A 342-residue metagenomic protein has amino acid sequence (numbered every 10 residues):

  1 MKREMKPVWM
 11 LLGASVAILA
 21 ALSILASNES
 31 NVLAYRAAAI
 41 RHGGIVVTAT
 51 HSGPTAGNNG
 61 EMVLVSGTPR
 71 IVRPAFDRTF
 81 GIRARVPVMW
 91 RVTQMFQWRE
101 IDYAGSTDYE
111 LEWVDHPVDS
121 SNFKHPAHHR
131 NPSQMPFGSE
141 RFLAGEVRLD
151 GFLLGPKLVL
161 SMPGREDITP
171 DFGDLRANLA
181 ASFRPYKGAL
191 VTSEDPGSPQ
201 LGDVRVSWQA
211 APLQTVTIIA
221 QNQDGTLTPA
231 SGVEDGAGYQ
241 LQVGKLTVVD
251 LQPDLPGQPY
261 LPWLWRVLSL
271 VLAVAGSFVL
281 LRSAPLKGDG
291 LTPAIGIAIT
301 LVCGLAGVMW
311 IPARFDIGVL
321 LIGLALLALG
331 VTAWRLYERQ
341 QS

Functional and structural regions predicted by a protein language model:
M1-W9, Q340: Cytosolic-side transmembrane helix boundary signature
W9, S15-V16, A26-H42, G53 (+4 more regions): Charged, low-complexity helical/coil segments in non-catalytic cytosolic or luminal regions
L19-S23: N-terminal switch/interaction subdomains of large nucleotide-dependent motors and GTPases
V63-P69: OB-fold and OB-like beta-barrel modules that bind single-stranded nucleic acids
P74-A75: Short, conserved beta-turn/loop elements at beta-strand boundaries and strand-helix junctions
R78-V86: Short Gly/aromatic-enriched secondary-structure transition segments
F278-K287, I299-S342: Generic detector of multi-pass transmembrane helix bundles and their immediately adjacent loops in polytopic membrane
D289-I297: Cytoplasmic-side transmembrane-helix entry/capping segments in multi-pass membrane proteins
